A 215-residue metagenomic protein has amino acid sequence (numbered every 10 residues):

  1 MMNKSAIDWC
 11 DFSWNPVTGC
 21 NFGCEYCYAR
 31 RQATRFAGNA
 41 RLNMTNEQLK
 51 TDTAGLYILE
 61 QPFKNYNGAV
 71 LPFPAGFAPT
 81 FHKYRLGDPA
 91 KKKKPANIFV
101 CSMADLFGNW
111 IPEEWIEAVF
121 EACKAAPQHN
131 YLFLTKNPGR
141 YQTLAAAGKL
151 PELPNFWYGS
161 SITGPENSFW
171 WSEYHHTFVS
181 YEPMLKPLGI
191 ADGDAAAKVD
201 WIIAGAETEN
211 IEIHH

Functional and structural regions predicted by a protein language model:
M1-F156, P165-W171, A196: Conserved Radical SAM active-site core
I98, Y131-F133, F156-S160, T177-Y181 (+1 more regions): Hydrophobic faces of well-ordered beta-strands that scaffold small-molecule active sites in alpha/beta enzyme cores
K136-P138, S161-T163, E182-M184, E207: Histidine- and/or cysteine-centered catalytic micro-motif in compact active-site loops
T143, I213-H214: Short glycine-/acidic-enriched loop or helix-start segments at secondary-structure transitions that form or flank
S168-I213: Conserved C-terminal portion of the radical SAM core fold that forms the substrate/S-adenosylmethionine-binding
